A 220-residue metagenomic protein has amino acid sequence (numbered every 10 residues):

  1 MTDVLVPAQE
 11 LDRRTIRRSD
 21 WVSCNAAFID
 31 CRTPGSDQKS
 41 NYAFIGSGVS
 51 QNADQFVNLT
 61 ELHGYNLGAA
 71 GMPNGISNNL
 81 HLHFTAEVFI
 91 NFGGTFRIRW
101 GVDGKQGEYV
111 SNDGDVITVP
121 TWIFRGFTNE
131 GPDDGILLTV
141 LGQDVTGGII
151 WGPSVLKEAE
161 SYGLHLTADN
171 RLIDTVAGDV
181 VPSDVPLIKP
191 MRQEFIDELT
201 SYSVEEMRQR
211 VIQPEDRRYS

Functional and structural regions predicted by a protein language model:
M1-H63, N170-S220: A short, N-terminal "cap"/entry segment at the start of jelly-roll beta-barrel domains of the cupin/DSBH fold
G46-F56, N66-H83: Conserved short histidine dyad/triad with adjacent acidic residue
Q55-E61, N78-H83, W100, E108-V110 (+1 more regions): Short histidine-centered beta-strand/loop micro-motifs that create catalytic or ligand/metal-coordination sites
L62-H63, A86, V102-P120: Short acidic-glycine-tyrosine-enriched beta hairpin
A69-A70, L80-L82, A86-N91, Y109 (+1 more regions): His/acidic/aromatic-lined binding-pocket segments of jelly-roll/cupin-type domains and related regulatory beta-sandwich
P73-G75, V110-G131, L138-G142: Conserved metal-binding segment of the jelly-roll/cupin
N74, F84-R97, G101-V102: Glycine- and acidic-residue-biased ligand/ion/polar-headgroup-sensing regions
V88-I90, T118, D133-W151: A short hydrophobic beta-strand segment most commonly corresponding to one strand of the jelly-roll/cupin
